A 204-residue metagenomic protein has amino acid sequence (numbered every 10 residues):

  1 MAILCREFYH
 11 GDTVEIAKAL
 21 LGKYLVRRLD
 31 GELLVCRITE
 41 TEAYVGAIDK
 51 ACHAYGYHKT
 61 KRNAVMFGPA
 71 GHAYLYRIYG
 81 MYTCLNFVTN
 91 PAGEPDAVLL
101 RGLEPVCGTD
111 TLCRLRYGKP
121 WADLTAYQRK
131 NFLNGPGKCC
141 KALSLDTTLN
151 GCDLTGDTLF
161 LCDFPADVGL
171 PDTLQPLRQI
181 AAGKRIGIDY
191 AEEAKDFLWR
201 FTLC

Functional and structural regions predicted by a protein language model:
M1-C204: Conserved, well-structured core segments that form or line functional sites
